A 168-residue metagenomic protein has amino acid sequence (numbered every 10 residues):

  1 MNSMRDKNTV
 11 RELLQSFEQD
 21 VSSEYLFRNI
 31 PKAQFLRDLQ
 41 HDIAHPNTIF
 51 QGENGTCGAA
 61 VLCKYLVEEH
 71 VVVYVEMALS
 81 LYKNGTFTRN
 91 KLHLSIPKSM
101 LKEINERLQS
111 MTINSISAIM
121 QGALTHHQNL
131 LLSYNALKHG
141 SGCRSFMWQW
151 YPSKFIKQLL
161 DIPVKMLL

Functional and structural regions predicted by a protein language model:
S3-L168: Active-site nucleophile-adjacent alpha helix/oxyanion-hole segment immediately C-terminal to the catalytic cysteine
